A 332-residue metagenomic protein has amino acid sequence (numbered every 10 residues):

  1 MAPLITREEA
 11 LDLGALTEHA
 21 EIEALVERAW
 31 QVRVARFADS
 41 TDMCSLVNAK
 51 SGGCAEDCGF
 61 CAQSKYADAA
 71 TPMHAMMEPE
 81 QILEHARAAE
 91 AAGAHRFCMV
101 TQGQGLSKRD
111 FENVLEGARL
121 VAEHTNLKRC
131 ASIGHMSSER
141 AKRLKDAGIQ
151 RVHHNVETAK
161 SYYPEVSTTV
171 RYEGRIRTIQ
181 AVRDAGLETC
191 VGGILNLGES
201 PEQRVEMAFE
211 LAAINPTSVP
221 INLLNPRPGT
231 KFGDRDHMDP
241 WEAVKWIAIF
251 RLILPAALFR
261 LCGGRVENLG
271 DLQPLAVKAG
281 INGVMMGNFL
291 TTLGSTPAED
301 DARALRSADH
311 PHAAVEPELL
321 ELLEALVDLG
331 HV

Functional and structural regions predicted by a protein language model:
M1-H19, E23-A24, A212-V332: Auxiliary Fe-S-binding modules of radical SAM enzymes
D12-H74, E78, H85: N-terminal [4Fe-4S]-dependent radical SAM core
W30, V34, Q203-S218, L258: Zinc-dependent deaminase catalytic domain
T41-N48, D68-T71, F97-F111, Y162-Y163 (+2 more regions): Glycine-rich, proline-tolerant flexible connector loops at the mouths of alpha/beta enzymes
T41-N48, F97, R129-A131, V152-H154 (+4 more regions): Hydrophobic faces of well-ordered beta-strands that scaffold small-molecule active sites in alpha/beta enzyme cores
A55, F111-V114, P201-V205, Q273 (+1 more regions): Conserved strand-to-helix beginnings and helix N-cap segments that scaffold or border functional pockets
C58, V182, F250: Short hydrophobic alpha-helical segments of the AMP-binding
A67-G192, N196-I214: Conserved Radical SAM active-site core
